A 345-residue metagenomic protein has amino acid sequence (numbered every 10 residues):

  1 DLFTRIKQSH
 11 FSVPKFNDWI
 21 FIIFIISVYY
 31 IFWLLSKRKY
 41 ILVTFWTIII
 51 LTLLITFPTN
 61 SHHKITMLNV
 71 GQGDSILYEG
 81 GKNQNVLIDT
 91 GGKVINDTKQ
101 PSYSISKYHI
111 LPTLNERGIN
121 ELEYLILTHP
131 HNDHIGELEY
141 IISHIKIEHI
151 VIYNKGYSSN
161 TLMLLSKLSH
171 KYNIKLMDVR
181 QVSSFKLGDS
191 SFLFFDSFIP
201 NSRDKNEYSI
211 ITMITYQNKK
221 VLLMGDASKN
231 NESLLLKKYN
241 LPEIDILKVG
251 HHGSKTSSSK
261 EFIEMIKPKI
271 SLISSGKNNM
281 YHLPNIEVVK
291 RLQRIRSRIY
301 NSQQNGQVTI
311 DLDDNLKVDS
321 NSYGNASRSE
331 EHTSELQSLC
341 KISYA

Functional and structural regions predicted by a protein language model:
D1-T66, I270, R291-N301, Q307-N321: Transmembrane helix-bundle segments that form internal channels/tunnels in multi-pass membrane proteins, characterized
H62-P112, E121, K205-S228: Conserved beta-strand hairpin/beta-sheet module of binuclear metal-dependent hydrolase folds, prominently
N69, Y78, D89, L114 (+8 more regions): Divalent metal-coordination and catalytic microenvironments
N85-D89, E123-L127, H149-I152, D178 (+4 more regions): Structural recognition of the beta-strand scaffold that forms the well-ordered cores of secreted hydrolase catalytic
S106-T113, L127-S143, D196-P284: Active-site-proximal loop/helix segments of hydrolase catalytic cores
N132-K171, L176, P268: Active-site HxH/HxHxD metal-binding segment of metal-dependent hydrolases
G156-L193, R203-N206, K277-S329, S334: Binuclear metal-ion centers of metallo-dependent hydrolases, dominated by the metallo-beta-lactamase
E330-A345: Single conserved hydrophobic/aromatic residue that forms the stacking wall/gate of nucleotide- or nucleobase-binding
